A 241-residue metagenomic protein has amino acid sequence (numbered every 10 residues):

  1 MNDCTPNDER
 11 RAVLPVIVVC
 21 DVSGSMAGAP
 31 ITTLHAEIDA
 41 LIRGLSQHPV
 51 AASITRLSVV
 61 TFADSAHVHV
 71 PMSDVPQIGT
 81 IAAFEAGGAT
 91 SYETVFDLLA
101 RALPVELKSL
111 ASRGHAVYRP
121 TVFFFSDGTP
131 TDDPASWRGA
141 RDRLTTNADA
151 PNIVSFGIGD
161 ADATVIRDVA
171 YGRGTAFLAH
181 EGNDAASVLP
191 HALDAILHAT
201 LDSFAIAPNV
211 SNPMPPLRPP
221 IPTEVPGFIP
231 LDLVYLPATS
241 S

Functional and structural regions predicted by a protein language model:
M1-I17, V22-T32, L107-S112: Acidic, polar low-complexity linker/tail segments
T5-R10, S46-A51, P104-A116, T145: Surface-exposed acidic, glycine-flexible loop patches that form ligand/cofactor-binding and adhesion interfaces
V13-L14, G24-I54: …and closely analogous acidic/polar surface helices at protein-protein or active-site interfaces in A-domain-like
C20-S23, L34, V59, L99 (+1 more regions): DG-centered beta-turn motif at the end of beta-strands
S53-A83, T164-G172: Short beta-strand-loop
G79-Y118, V154-V165, D184-H191: Von Willebrand factor
G128-G172: VWA/integrin I-like adhesion module and closely mimicked acidic/polar interface patches used
G159-R218, P222: Von Willebrand factor A/integrin I-like adhesion domains
